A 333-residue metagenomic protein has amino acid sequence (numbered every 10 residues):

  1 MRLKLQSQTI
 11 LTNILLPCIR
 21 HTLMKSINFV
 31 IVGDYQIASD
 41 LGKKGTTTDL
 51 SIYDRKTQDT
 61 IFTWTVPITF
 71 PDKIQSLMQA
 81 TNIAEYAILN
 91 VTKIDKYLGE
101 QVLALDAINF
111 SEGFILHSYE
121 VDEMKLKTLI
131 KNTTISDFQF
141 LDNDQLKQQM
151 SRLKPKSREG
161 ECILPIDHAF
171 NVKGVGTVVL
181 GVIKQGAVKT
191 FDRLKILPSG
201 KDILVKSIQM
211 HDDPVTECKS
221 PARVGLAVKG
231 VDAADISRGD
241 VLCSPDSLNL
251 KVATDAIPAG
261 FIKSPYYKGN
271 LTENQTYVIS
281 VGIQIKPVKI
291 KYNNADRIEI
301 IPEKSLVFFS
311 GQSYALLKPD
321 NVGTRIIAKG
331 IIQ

Functional and structural regions predicted by a protein language model:
R2-Y86, V91-T92, I183-T190, L194-Q333: C-terminal effector/interaction modules appended to NTPase cores
Q36, K96, E100, E161 (+1 more regions): Charged, alpha-helix-enriched surfaces in structured cytosolic catalytic cores of large nucleotide-utilizing machines
I74-D137: Conserved C-terminal guanine-recognition region of P-loop GTPase G domains, centered on the G4
Y97-Q101, D122, D142, K184-A187 (+1 more regions): Helical mechanochemical/support elements of P-loop NTPase systems and associated helical scaffolds
A104, I108, L129-T133, A169-V172 (+3 more regions): Conserved, well-folded catalytic cores of nucleic-acid-processing and energy-transducing macromolecular machines
D106, S151-K154, N171, K184 (+1 more regions): Signal for well-folded cores of large energy- and translation-related assemblies
F114, S118-K173: Canonical P-loop GTPase G-domain recognition
L164-Q185, I208: Short catalytic-site patches enriched in acidic/histidine residues that coordinate or position cofactors/metals
